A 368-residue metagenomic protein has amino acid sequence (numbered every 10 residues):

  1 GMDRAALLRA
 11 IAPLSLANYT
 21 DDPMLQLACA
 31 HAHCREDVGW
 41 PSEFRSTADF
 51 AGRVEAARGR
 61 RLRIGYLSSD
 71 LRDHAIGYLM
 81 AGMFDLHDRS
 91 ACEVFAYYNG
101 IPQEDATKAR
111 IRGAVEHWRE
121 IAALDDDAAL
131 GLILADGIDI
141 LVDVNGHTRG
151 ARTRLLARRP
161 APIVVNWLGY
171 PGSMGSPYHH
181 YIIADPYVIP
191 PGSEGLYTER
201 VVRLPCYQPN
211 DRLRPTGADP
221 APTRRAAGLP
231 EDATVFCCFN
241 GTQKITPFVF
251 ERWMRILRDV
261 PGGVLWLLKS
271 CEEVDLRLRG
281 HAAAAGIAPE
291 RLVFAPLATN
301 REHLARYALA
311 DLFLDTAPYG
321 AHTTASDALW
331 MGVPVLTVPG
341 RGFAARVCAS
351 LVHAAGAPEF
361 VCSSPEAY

Functional and structural regions predicted by a protein language model:
G1-L229, G241, E251, R279-I287 (+5 more regions): Alpha-helical solenoid repeat scaffolds of the TPR/TPR-like class and their adjacent stem/linker regions that mediate
L62-Y66, F236, L265: Conserved hydrophobic helix-helix packing surfaces used for dimerization/oligomerization
A91-E93, M254-A284, P289: A conserved nucleotide-sugar
V235-F248, R255: Substrate-binding clefts and catalytic carboxylate motifs of secreted carbohydrate-active enzymes
L292: Residues lining hydrophobic/aromatic ligand-binding pockets adjacent to catalytic sites
T316-P318: A short structural motif in glycosyltransferase catalytic domains
A328-W330, H353: Short alpha-helix at the nucleotide-sugar/activated-sugar donor binding site of glycosyltransferases and closely
A345-G356, V361: Short acidic/histidine- and often glycine-rich active-site loop of Leloir-type glycosyltransferases that engages
